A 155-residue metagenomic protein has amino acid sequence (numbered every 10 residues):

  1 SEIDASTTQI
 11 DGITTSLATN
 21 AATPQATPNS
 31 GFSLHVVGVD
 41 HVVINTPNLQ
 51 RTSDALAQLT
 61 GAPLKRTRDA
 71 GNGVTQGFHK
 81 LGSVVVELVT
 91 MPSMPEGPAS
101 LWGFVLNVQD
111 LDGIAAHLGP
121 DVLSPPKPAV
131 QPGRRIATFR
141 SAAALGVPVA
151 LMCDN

Functional and structural regions predicted by a protein language model:
S1-G38, K65-E87, G119-N155: Vicinal oxygen chelate
S1-I10, G38-N48, P95-G119, A137: Vicinal oxygen chelate
T19, I44-N48, T90: Short, structured patches in soluble enzyme cores that scaffold and shape functional sites
F32-D69: Hydrophobic, aromatic-enriched interface-forming segments
F32-S33, S93-P95: Short, flexible, glycine/charge-rich loop motifs used to bind or transfer phosphoryl groups or to couple energy/partner
L56, M91, S100, L118 (+1 more regions): Generic alpha-helix signal with a bias toward terminal, lower-confidence helices and secondary-structure junctions
G61, E96, F104, R140 (+1 more regions): General N-terminal targeting signals
